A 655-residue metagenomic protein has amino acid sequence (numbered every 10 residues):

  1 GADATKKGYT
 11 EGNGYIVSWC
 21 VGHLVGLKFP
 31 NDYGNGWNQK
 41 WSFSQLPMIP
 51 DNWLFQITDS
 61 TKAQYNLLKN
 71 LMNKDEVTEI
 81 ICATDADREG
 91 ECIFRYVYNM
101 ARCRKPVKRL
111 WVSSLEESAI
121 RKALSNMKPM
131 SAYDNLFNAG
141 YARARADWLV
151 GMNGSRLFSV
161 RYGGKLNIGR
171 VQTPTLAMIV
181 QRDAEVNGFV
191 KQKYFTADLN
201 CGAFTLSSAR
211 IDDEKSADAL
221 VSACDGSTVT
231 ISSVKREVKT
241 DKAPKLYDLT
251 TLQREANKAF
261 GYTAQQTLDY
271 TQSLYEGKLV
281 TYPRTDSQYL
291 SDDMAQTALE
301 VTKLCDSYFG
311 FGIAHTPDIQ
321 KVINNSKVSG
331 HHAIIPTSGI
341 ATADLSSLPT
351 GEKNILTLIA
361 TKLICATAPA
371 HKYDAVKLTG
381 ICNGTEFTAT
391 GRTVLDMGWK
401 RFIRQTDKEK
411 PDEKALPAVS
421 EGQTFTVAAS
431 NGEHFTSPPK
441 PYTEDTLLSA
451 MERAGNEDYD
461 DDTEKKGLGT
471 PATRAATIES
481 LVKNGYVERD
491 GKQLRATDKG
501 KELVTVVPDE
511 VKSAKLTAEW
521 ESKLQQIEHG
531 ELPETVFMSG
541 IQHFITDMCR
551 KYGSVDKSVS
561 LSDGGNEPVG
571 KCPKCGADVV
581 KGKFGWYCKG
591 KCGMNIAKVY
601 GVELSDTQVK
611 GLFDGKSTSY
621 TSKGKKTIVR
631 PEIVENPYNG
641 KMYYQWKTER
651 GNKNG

Functional and structural regions predicted by a protein language model:
G1-A144, W148, P317, K410 (+1 more regions): Intrinsically disordered, low-complexity regulatory segments
K6, M72, S155, G188 (+2 more regions): Basic, low-complexity terminal or inter-domain segments flanking catalytic cores
G14-V17, V21, T58-K69, K74 (+18 more regions): Amphipathic alpha-helical transducer elements in NTP-driven molecular machines
W53-Q56, T84, R104-K108, P129-L136 (+6 more regions): Short, polar/flexible loop-turn hinges at active-site or ligand-entry regions and domain interfaces
N66, D75, E117-C201, R236-T240: C-terminal or mid-to-C-terminal helical accessory/interaction module adjacent to the motor/catalytic core
A83-A86, G163-K165, R236-K245, R254-F260 (+2 more regions): Conserved short loop/turn motifs at secondary-structure junctions
E214-Y247, Q253, P438, K515: Metal- or metallocofactor-binding catalytic centers and their adjacent structured scaffolds across diverse enzyme
